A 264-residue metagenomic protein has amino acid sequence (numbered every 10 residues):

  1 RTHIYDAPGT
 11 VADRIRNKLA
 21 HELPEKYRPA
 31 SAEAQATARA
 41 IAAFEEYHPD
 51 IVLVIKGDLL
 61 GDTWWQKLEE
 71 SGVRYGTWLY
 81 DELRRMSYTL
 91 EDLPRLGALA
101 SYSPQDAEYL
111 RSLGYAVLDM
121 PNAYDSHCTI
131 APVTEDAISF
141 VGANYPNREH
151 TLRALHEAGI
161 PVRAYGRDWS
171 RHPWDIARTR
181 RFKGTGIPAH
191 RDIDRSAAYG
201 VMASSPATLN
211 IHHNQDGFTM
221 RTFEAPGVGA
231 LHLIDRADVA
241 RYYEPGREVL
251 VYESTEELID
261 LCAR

Functional and structural regions predicted by a protein language model:
R1-E22, A32-Q35, R39, I55-K56 (+2 more regions): Nucleotide-sugar donor-binding catalytic core of glycosyltransferases
I41-L59: Short N-terminal targeting/anchoring amphipathic segment
F44-E45, L93, M202, C262: Short hydrophobic patches on amphipathic alpha-helices that form coiled-coil/helix-mediated interaction surfaces
G61-K67: N-terminal active-site wall of soluble small-molecule enzyme domains
K67-E82: Active-site proximal beta-strand in glycosyltransferases
E82-R85, D125: Short acidic loop-to-helix transition motifs that present clustered carboxylates
V249-T255, R264: Conserved acidic donor-binding segment of nucleotide-sugar-dependent glycosyltransferases
L258: Catalytic phosphate/metal-binding cores of nucleic-acid and nucleotide-processing enzymes, i.e., regions that mediate
